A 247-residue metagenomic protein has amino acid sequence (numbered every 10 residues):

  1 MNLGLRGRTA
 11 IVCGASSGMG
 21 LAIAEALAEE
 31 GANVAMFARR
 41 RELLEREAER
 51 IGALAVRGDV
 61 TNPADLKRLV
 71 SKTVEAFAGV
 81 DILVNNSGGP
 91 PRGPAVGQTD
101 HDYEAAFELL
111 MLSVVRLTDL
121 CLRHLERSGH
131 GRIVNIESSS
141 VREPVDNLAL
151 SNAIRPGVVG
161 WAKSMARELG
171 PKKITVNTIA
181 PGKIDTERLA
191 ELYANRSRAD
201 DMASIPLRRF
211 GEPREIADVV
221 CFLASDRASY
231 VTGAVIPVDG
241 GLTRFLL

Functional and structural regions predicted by a protein language model:
T9, S16-S17: Conserved glycine-rich cofactor-binding loop
E30-R46: Conserved glycine-rich Rossmann-like NAD(P)H-binding loop of the short-chain dehydrogenase/reductase
P94-F107, L189, D201: Substrate-binding pocket helix/loop in short-chain dehydrogenase/reductase
R123, R167-E168, S229: Alpha-helical segment proximal to the catalytic Tyr-Lys
V134-V158, A162-P171, K183-I184: Catalytic loop of short-chain dehydrogenase/reductase
E143, V220-C221, T232-L247: Short C-terminal tail/terminal secondary-structure segment of NAD(P)H-dependent dehydrogenase/reductase domains
G170, T175, V231-G233: Short, small/polar-rich loop/turn modules that mediate ligand/substrate recognition or access, typified
